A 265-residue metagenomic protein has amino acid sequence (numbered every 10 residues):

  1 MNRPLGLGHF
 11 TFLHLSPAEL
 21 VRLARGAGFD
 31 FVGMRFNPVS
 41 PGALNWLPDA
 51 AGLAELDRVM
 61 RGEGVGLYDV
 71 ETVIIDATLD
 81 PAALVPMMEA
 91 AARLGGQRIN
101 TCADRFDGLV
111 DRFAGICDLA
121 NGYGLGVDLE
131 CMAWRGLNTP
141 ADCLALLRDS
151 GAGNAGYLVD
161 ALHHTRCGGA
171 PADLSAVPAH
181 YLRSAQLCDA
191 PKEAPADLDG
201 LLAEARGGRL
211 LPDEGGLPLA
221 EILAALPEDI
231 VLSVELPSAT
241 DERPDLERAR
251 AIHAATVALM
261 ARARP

Functional and structural regions predicted by a protein language model:
M1-G6, G66-V73: N-terminal small/glycine-rich loop or linker at the start of catalytic domains across soluble metabolic enzymes
M1-G6, H14-F31, D57, R61 (+3 more regions): Histidine-acidic metal/acid-base catalytic patches
G8-F12, R35-V39, T72-I75, A103-F106 (+4 more regions): Active-site beta-loop-alpha junctions enriched in small/polar residues
V32-M34, Y68-V70, I99-T101, V127 (+2 more regions): Hydrophobic residues within beta-strands of alpha/beta enzymes
G33-D57: Glycine-rich, proline-tolerant flexible connector loops at the mouths of alpha/beta enzymes
W46-L53, A77, P81-L84, F106 (+3 more regions): Flexible, glycine- and charge-enriched loops at secondary-structure boundaries
V59-G66, I74-G156, R166, A263-R264: Active-site acidic/histidine proton-transfer and metal-coordination neighborhood in alpha/beta enzyme cores
E71, C102, L211-D213: The substrate-binding groove and active-site-proximal loops of carbohydrate-active enzymes, especially glycoside
